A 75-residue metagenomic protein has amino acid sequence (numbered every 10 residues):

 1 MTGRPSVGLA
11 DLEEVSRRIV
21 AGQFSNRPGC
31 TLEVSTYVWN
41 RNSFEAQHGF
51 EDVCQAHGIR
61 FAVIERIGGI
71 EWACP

Functional and structural regions predicted by a protein language model:
M1-V34: An N-terminal amphipathic alpha-helical segment
G29, N40, F61-V63: Alpha-helical interaction segments
S35-R41: Short helix-coil junctions and helix-kink-helix linkers
N42-H57: Short, aromatic/basic amphipathic alpha-helical patches
C54, G58-P75: C-terminal edge-of-domain segments
